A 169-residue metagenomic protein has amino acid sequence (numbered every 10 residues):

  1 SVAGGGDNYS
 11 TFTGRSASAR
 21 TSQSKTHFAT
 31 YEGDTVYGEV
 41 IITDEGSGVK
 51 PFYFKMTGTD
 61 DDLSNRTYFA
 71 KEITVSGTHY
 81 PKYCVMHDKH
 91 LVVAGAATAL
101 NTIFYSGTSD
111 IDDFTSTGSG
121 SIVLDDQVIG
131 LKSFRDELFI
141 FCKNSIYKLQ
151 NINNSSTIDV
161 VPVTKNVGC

Functional and structural regions predicted by a protein language model:
S1-C169: Recognizes the extracellular SEMA beta-propeller fold with strongest preference for semaphorin/plexin SEMA domains
